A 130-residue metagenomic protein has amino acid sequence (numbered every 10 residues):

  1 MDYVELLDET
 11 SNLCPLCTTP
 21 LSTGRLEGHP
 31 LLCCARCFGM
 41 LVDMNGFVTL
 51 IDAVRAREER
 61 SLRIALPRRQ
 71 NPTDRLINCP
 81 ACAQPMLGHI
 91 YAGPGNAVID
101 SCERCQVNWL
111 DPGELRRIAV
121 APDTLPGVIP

Functional and structural regions predicted by a protein language model:
M1-D2, P15-L21, A56-P67, A83-H89: Short Cys/His-rich Zn2+-coordinating modules
M1-S11, T23-G28, L66-N78, Y91-N96: Short, flexible, mixed-charge glycine/proline-rich loop motifs that serve as phosphate/nucleic-acid-contacting
C14-C17, C34, C79-C82, C102: Short cysteine-rich clusters marking metal-coordination/redox-active sites
L21-S22, V42, L87, L110: Short functional micro-motifs and their immediate structural scaffolds
H29-G39, N96-N108: Cysteine-rich micro-motifs
C33-F38, G46-R60: Intrinsically disordered, low-complexity acidic/polar tracts
M40-V42, F47, N108-L110, L115: Short, structured motif recognition centered on aromatic/hydrophobic residues
D123-V128: Long C-terminal interaction/binding lobes of large macromolecular proteins
